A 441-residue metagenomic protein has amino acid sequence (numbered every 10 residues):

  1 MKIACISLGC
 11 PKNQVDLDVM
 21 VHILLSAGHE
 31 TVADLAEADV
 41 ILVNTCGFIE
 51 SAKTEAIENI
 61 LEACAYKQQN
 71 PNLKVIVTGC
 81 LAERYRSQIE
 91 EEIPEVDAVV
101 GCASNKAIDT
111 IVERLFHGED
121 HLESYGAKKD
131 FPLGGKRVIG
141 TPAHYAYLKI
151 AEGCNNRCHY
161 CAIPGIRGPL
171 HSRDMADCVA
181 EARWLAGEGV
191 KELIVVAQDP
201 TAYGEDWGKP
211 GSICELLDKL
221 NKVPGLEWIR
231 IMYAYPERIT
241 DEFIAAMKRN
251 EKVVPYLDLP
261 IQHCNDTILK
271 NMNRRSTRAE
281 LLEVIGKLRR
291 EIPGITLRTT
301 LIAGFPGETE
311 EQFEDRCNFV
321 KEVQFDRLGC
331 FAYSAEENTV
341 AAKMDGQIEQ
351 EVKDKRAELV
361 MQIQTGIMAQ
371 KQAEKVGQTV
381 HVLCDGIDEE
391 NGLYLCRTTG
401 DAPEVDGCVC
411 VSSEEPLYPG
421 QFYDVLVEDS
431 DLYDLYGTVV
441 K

Functional and structural regions predicted by a protein language model:
M1-Y203, E242, L257, A279-R290 (+3 more regions): Proteins enriched for Cys/Gly/acidic motifs involved in redox and nucleic-acid/cofactor modification
G47-F48, R167-G168, W207-P210, K270-S276 (+1 more regions): Short glycine-enriched, charge-decorated loop/helix-capping segments at active-site entrances that position
V75-G79, R84, I89, G187-E310: Conserved SAM/AdoMet-binding glycine-rich loop
E91-K106, C214-L226, R249-V254, D315-R327 (+1 more regions): Structural recognition of alpha->loop->beta junctions
T141-H144, C154-N156, V253, H263 (+6 more regions): Short flexible coil/turn linkers enriched for glycine and charged/polar residues that connect secondary-structure
C178, V195, I231, L259 (+6 more regions): Conserved, mostly hydrophobic/aromatic
D326, A335, T339-K343, V376: Short glycine-rich, low-complexity segments
K343-K441: Terminal RNA-binding accessory module
